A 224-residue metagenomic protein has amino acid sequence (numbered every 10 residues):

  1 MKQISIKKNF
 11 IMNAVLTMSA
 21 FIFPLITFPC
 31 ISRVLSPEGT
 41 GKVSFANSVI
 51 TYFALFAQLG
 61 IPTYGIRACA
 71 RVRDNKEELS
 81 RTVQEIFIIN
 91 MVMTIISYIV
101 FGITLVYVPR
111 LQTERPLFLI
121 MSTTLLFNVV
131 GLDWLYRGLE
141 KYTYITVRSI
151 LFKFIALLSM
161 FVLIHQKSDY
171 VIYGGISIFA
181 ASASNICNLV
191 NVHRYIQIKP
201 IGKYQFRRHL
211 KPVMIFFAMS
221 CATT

Functional and structural regions predicted by a protein language model:
M1-I6, T143-T146, Y170-S177, A183-T224: Interhelical loop/hinge segments that connect adjacent transmembrane helices in multipass membrane
S5-P62, L157, M214-T224: Signature of the first transmembrane helix
I6-K7, S44, K76-V92, L210 (+1 more regions): Interfacial transmembrane-helix starts/ends
N9, N13-T17, T51, I86 (+7 more regions): Residue-level signature of transmembrane alpha-helical cores of multipass secondary-active transporters and flippases
L35-A46, V72-Q84, I95-L126, Q166-G174: Membrane-interface helix-capping segments at transmembrane helix termini in multi-pass transporters
F45, R115, L119-S122, V147-R194: Hydrophobic alpha-helical transmembrane segments
Q58-D74: Helix-loop junctions and terminal segments of transmembrane helices in multi-pass membrane transport/translocation
L125-R148: Membrane-interface junctions at transmembrane-helix termini in multi-pass inner-membrane proteins
